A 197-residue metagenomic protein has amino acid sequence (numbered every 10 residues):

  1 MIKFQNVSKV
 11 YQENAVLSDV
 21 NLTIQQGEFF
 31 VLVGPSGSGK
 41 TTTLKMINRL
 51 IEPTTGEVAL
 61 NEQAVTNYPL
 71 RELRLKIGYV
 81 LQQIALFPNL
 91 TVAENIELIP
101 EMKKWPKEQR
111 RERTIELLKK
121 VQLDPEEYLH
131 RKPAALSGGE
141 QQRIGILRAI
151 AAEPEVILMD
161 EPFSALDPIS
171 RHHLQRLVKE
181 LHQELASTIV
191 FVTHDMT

Functional and structural regions predicted by a protein language model:
V33-P35: The feature captures the beta-strand-to-loop junction immediately N-terminal to the Walker
N48: Helix-to-loop junction immediately C-terminal to a conserved catalytic motif
A93-E101, R111, I115: Short helical segment in ABC ATPase nucleotide-binding domains corresponding to the A-loop/adjacent helical element
E108-E127, K179-E180: Conserved ABC ATPase "signature" region
K132-L136, E140: Conserved ABC ATPase signature
E153: Conserved catalytic motifs of ABC-family nucleotide-binding domains
I157-D160: Catalytic Walker B motif of ABC-type/P-loop ATPase nucleotide-binding domains
